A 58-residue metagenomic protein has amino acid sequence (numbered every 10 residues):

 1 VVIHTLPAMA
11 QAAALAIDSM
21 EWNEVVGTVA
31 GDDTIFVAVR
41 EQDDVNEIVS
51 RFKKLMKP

Functional and structural regions predicted by a protein language model:
V1-V49: Non-DNA-binding regulatory cores of transcription-related proteins, predominantly C-terminal effector-binding
R51-K57: C-terminal output/interaction extensions
